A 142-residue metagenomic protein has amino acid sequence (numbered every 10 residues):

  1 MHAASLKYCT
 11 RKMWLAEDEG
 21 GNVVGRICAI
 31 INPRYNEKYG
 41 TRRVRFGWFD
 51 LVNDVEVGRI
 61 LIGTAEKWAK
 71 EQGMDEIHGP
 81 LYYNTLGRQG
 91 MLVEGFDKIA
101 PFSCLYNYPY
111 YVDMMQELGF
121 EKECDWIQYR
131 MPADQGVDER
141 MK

Functional and structural regions predicted by a protein language model:
M1, E17, R42-R45, K142: Short amphipathic alpha-helix that is part of the acyltransferase structural core
H2-L15, E19: A short helix-loop-beta-strand connector motif used in the catalytic cores of GNAT acetyltransferases and, in some
K12-W14, R42-V44, D125-I127: Short beta-strand micro-motifs in enzyme catalytic cores
L15, N22-N32: Conserved beta-strand in the GNAT
E19, F49, Y82, R130-P132: Structured loops at beta-to-helix junctions and adjacent beta-edge loops in soluble globular domains
K38-E121: Acyl-donor binding region in acyl/amide transferases
Y106-K142: Acyltransferase donor/substrate-recognition loop-hinge adjacent to the catalytic core
